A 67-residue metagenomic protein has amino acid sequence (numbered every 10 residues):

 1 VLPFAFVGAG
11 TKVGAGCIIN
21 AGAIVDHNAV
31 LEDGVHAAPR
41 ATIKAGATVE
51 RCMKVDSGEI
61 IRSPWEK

Functional and structural regions predicted by a protein language model:
V1-P3, G8-A9, G14-A15, N20-A21 (+6 more regions): Left-handed beta-helix
E66-K67: …primarily DNA-binding HTH/wHTH and HhH modules…
